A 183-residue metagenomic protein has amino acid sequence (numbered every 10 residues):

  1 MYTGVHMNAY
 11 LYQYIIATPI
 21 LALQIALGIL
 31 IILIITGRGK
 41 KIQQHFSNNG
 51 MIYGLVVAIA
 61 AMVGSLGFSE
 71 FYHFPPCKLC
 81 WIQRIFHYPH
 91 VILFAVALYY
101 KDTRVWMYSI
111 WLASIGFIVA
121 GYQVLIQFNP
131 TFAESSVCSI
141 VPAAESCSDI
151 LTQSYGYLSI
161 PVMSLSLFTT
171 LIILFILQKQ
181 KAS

Functional and structural regions predicted by a protein language model:
M1-L79, H87-F94, L98-S183: Secretory/periplasmic and organellar redox-cofactor proteins
Q83: Cys/His-rich metal-chelating microdomains
